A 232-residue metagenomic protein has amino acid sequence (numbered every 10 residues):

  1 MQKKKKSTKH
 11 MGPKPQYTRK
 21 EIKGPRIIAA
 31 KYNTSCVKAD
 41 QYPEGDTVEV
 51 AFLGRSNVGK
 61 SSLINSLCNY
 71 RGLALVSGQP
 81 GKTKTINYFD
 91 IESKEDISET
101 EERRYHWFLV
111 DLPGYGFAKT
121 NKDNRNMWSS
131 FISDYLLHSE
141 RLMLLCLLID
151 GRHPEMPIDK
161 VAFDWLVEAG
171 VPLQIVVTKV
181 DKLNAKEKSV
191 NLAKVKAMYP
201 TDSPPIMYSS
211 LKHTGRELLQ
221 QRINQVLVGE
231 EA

Functional and structural regions predicted by a protein language model:
Q2-F117, V228-G229: Conserved G1/Walker A P-loop phosphate-binding module
I27-A39, K182-A232: Canonical P-loop GTPase G-domain recognition
Y42, T83-Y88, I97-W107, P113-M143 (+1 more regions): Switch II of P-loop NTPase G domains
D46, G72, T85, N124-W128 (+7 more regions): Helical mechanochemical/support elements of P-loop NTPase systems and associated helical scaffolds
V58, T85, A118-T120, K182 (+1 more regions): Short, electropositive, low-hydrophobicity segments enriched in small/polar residues
L63, L145-C146, L219: Hydrophobic packing within well-folded, soluble alpha/beta domains
K82, K94, G114-G116, R152-P154 (+2 more regions): Conserved nucleotide-binding/hydrolysis micro-motifs of P-loop NTPases
S130-P204: Conserved C-terminal guanine-recognition region of P-loop GTPase G domains, centered on the G4
